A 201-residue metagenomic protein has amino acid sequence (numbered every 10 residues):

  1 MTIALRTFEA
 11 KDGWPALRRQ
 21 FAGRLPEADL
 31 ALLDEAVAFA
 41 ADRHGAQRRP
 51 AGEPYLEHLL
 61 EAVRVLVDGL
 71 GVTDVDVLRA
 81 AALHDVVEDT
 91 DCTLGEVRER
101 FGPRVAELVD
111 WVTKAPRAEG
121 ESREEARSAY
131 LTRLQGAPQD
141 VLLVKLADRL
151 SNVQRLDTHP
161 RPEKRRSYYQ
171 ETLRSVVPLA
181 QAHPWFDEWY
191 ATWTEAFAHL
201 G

Functional and structural regions predicted by a protein language model:
M1-G201: Active-site helical microenvironments for divalent-metal-assisted chemistry
